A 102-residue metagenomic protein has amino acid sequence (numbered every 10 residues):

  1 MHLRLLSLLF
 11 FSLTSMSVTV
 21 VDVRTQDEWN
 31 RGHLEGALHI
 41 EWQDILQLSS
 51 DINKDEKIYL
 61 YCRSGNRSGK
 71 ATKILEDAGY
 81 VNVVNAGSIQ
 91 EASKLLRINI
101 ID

Functional and structural regions predicted by a protein language model:
M1-L8: Sec-dependent signal peptide recognition, specifically the positively charged N-region followed immediately by
H2, V18-T19, T25-K57, N66-D102: Rhodanese-like catalytic fold shared by cysteine-dependent sulfurtransferases and DSP/PTP-type phosphatases
S12-S15: N-terminal signal peptide c-region/cleavage motif recognized by signal peptidases
Y61: Short, surface-exposed ligand- or partner-binding patches at beta-edge/loop junctions that are enriched in aromatics
